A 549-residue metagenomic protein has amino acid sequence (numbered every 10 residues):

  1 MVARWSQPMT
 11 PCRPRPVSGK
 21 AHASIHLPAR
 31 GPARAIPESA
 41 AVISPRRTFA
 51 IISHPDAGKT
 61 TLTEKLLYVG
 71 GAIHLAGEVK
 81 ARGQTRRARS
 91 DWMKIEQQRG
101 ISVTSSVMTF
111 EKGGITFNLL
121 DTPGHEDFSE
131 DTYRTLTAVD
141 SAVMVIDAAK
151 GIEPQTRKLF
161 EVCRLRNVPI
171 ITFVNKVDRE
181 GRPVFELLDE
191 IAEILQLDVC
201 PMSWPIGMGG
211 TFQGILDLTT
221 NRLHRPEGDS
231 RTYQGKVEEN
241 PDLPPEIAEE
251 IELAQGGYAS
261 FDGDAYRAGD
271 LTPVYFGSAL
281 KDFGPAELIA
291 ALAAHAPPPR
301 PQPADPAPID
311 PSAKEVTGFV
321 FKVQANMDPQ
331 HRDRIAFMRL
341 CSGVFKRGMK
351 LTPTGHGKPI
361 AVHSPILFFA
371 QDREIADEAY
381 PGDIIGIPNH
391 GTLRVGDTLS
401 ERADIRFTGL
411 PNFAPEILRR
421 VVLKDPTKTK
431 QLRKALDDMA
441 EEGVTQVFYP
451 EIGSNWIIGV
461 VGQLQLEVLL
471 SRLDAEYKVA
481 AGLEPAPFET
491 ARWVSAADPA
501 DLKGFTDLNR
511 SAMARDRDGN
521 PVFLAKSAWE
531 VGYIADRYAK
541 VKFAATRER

Functional and structural regions predicted by a protein language model:
S18-R549: Structural and coupling elements of P-loop NTPases
